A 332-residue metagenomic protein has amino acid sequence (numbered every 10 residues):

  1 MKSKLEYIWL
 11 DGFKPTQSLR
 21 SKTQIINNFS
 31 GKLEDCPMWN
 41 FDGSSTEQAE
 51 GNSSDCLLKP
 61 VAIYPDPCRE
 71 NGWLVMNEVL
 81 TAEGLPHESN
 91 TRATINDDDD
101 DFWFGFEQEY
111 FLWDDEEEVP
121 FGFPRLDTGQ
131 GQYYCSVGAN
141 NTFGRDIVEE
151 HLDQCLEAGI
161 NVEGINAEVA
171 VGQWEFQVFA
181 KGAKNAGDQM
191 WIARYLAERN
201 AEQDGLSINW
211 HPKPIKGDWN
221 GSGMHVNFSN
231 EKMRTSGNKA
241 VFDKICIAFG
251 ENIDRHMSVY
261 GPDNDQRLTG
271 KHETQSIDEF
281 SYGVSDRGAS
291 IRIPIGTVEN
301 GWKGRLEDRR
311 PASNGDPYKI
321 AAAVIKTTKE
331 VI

Functional and structural regions predicted by a protein language model:
M1-I332: Glycine-rich, acidic/polar active-site loops that bind/position phosphate-bearing ligands
